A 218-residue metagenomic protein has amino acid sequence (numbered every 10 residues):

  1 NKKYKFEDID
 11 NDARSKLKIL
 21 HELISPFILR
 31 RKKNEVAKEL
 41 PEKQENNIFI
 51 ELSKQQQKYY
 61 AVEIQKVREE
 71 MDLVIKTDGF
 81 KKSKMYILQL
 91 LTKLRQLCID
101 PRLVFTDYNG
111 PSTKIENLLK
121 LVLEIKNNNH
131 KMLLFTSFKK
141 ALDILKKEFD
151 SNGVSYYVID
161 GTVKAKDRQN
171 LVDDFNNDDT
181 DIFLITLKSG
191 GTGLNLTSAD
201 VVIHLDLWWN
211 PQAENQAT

Functional and structural regions predicted by a protein language model:
N1-K33: Conserved P-loop NTPase motor "coupling/switch" region that bridges the ATPase
D12-L20, I28, Y86, G110-N117 (+2 more regions): Soluble or luminal CAZymes and related metallo-dependent hydrolases
P26-K33, R95, K114, R168 (+1 more regions): Short, cationic motifs built from Arg/Lys/His that form the positively charged side of catalytic pockets
K38-V62, I75-L194, S198: Conserved Helicase C-terminal RecA-like lobe
K66-L73: Cytochrome P450 catalytic domain signature, combining two hallmark sequence patches
G161-K164, D206-P211: Short, acidic/turn-prone active-site loops that include or flank metal/cofactor- and phosphate-binding residues
V202: Short conserved active-site loop signatures built around small residues
P211-T218: Conserved SF2 helicase motif VI
